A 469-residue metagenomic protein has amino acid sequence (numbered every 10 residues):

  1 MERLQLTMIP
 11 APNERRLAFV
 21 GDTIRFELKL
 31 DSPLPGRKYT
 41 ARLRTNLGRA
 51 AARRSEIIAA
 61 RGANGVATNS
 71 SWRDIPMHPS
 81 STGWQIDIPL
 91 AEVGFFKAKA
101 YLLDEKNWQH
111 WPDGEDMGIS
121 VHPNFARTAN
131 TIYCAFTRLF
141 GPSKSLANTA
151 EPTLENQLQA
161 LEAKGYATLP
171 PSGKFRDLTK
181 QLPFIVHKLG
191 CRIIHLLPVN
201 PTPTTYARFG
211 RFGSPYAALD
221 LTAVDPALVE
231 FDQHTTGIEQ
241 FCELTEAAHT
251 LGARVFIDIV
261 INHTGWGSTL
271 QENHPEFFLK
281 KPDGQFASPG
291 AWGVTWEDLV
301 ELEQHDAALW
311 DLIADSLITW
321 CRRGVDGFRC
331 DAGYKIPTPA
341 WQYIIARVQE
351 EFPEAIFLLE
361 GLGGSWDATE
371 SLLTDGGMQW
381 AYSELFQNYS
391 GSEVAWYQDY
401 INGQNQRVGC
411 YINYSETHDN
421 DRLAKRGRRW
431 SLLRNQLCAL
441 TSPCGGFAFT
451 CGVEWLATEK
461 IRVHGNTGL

Functional and structural regions predicted by a protein language model:
R3-R254, N262: N-terminal structural segment of carbohydrate-active enzymes
T131-A135, I194-L196, V255-I257, F328 (+4 more regions): Hydrophobic faces of well-ordered beta-strands that scaffold small-molecule active sites in alpha/beta enzyme cores
F136-T137, H195-R208, D258-G267, D331-P337 (+2 more regions): Short, solvent-exposed turn/loop segments enriched in Gly/Ser/Thr/Pro and often Arg
R138-P142, N156-R176, P215-I238, W266 (+4 more regions): The substrate-binding groove and active-site-proximal loops of carbohydrate-active enzymes, especially glycoside
S143-A163, T204, N405-L469: Loop/helix patches that line or flank the sugar-binding groove of alpha-linked glycan CAZymes
T149-P152, T202-A223, I261-A291, A346 (+2 more regions): Aromatic- and acidic-residue-enriched segments that line the glycan-binding/catalytic groove of carbohydrate-active
T245, D315-I318, D326, D331-Y411 (+2 more regions): Active-site-proximal helices and loops of the catalytic beta/alpha 8
G267-R323, G333-Y334: Active-site-adjacent "subsite" loops/lids of carbohydrate-active enzymes
